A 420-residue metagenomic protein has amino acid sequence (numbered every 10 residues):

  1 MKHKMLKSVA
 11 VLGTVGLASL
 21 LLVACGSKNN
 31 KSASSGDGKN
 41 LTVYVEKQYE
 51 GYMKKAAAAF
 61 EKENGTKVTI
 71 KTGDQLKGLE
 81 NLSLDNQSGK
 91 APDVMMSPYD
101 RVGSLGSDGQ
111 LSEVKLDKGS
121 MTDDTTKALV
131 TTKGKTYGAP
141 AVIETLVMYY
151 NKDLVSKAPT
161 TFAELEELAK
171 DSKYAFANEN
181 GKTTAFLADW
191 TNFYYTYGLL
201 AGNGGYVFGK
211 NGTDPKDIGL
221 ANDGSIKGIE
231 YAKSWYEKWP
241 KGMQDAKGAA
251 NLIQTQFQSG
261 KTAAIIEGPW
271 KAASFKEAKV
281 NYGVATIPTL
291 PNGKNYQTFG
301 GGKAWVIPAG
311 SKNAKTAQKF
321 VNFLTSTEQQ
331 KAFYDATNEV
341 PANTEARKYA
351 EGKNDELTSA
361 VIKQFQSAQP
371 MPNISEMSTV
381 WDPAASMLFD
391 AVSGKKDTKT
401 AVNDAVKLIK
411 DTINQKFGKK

Functional and structural regions predicted by a protein language model:
K2-R101, P291-G293, K315-T316, A332 (+3 more regions): Conserved N-terminal structural module of periplasmic/extracytoplasmic solute-binding proteins
Y52, K173-Y174, E179, V321-E345: Periplasmic-binding protein-like
A59-D124, Y137, K152-T160, Q254-Q256 (+3 more regions): Extracytoplasmic "Venus flytrap"/periplasmic binding protein-like
E63, G134, S156, E237 (+1 more regions): Extracytoplasmic/periplasmic substrate-recognition and gating elements
P98-L146, K157, F162-L168, F176-G181 (+2 more regions): Hinge/lid segment of periplasmic solute-binding proteins
L129-V130, A285, Y334-S386, D390 (+1 more regions): Long, aromatic- and glycine/proline-rich binding clefts that accommodate carbohydrate-like moieties
Y137-A141, L146, E166-I218, T262: Extracytoplasmic/periplasmic solute-binding protein
D214-A246: Glycine-centered hinge/linker elements that transmit conformational signals in sensory and ligand-binding systems
